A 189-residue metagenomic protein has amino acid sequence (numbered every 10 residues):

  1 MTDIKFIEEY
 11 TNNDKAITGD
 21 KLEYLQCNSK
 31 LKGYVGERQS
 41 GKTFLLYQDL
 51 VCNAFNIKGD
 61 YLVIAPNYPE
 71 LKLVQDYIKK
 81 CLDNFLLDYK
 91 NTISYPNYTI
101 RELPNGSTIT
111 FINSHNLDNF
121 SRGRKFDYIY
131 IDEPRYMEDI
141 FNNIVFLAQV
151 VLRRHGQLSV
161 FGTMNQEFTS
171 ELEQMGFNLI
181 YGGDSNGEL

Functional and structural regions predicted by a protein language model:
M1-L189: Phosphate/NTP-binding elements of NTP-utilizing enzymes
